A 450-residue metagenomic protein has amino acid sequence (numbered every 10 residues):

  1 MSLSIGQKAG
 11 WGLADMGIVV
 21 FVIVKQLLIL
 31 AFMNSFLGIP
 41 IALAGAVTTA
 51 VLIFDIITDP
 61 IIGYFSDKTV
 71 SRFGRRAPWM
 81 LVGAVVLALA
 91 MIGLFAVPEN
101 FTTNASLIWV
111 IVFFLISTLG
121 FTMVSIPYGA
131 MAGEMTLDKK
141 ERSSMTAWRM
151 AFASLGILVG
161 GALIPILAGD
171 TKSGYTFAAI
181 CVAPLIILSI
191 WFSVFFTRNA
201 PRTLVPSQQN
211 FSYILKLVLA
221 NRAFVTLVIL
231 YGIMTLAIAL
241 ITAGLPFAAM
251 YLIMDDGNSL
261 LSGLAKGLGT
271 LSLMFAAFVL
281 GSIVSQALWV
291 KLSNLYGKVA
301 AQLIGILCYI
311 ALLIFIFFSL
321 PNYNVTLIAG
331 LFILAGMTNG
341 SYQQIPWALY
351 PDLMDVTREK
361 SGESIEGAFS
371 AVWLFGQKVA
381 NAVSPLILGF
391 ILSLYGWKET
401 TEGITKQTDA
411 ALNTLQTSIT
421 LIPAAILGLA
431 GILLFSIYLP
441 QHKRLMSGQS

Functional and structural regions predicted by a protein language model:
M1-S450: Membrane-embedded alpha-helical bundles of multi-pass transporters/translocases, especially carrier/permease families
